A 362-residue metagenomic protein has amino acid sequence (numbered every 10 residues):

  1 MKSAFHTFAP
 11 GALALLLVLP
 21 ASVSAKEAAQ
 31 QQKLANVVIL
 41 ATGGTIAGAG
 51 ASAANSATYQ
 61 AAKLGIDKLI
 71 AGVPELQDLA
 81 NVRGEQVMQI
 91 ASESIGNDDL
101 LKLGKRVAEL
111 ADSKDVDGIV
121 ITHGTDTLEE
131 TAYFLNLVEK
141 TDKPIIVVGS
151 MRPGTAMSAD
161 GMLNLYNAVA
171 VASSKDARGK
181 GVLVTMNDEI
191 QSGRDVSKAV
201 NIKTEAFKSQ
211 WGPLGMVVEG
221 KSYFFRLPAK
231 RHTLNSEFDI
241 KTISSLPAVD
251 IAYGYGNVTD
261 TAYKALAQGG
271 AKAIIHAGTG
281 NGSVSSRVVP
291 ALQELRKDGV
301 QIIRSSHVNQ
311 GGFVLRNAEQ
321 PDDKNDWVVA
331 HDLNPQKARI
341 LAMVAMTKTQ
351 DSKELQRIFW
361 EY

Functional and structural regions predicted by a protein language model:
A9-P20: Bacterial N-terminal signal peptides
K26-E109, P290: ATP/NTP phosphate-donor binding region
L34, L40, G65, L69-L76 (+2 more regions): Accessory alpha-helical/coil subdomains and C-terminal extensions that flank or cap enzyme catalytic cores
A53-A62, T127, Y133-I146, G161-N167 (+2 more regions): A glycine- and small-aliphatic-rich helix-loop capping segment at beta-alpha/alpha-beta transitions that lines
I121-K143, V284-Q293: Short Gly/Thr/Asp-enriched flexible loops that form oxyanion-binding sites at enzyme active sites
A132-L163, V169-S173, K297-S306: Short, acidic/small-residue loops that bind anionic groups at enzyme active sites
V148-E219: Internal gly/pro-rich beta-alpha loop/helix module that stabilizes soluble enzyme cofactors or their anionic handles
N281-Y362: C-terminal non-catalytic interaction/assembly regions of soluble proteins
